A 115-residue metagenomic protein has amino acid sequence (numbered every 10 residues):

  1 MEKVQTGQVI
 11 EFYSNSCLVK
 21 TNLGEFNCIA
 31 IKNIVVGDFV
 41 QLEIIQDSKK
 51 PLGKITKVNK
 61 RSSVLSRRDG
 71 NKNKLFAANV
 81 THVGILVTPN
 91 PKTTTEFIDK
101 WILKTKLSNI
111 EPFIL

Functional and structural regions predicted by a protein language model:
M1-T95: N-terminal accessory targeting/assembly segments
T88-L115: Phosphate-binding glycine-rich loops and their immediate beta-loop-alpha structural context
